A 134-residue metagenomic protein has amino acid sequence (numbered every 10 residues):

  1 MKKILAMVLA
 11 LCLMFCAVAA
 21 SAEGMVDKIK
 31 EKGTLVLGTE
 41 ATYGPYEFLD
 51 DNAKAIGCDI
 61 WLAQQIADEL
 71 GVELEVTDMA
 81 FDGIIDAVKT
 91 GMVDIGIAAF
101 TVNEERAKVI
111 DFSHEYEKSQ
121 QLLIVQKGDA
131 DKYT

Functional and structural regions predicted by a protein language model:
K3-A22: Sec-dependent N-terminal signal peptides of Gram-positive bacterial secreted proteins and lipoproteins
E23, E104-S119: Ligand-binding "clamshell"
E23-G24, K30-A99: Extracytoplasmic small-molecule ligand-binding "clamshell" domains of the periplasmic binding protein/Venus flytrap
K28, S113, V125-T134: Flexible hinge/capping segments at coil-to-helix
I29-K30, E117: A short beta-strand-turn-helix
V36, L122-I124: Residues embedded in well-ordered beta-strands
T42-P45, V102-N103, L122, D129-A130: Active-site/binding-pocket entry motifs
Y46, A55, I110-F112, Y133: Short clusters of hydrophobic/aromatic residues that line enzyme substrate/ligand-binding pockets
